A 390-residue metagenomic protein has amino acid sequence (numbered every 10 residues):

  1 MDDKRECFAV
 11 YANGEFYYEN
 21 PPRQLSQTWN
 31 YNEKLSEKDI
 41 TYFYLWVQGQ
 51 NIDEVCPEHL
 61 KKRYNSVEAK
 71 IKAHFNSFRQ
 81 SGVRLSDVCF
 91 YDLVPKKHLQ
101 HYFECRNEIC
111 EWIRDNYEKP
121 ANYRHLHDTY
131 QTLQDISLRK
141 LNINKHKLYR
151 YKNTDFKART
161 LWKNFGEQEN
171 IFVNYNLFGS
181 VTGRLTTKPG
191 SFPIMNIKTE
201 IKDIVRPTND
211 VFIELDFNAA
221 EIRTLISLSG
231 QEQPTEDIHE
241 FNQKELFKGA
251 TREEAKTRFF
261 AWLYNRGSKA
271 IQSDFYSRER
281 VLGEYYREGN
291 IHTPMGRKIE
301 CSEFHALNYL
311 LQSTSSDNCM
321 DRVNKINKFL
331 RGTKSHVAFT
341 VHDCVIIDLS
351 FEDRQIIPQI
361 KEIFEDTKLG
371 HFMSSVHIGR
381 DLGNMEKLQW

Functional and structural regions predicted by a protein language model:
D2-H127, G190-A306: Helical catalytic core of nucleic-acid polymerases
Y117-I171: Duplex nucleic acid-engaging cores and interfaces of nucleic-acid transaction enzymes
N170-S191: N- or domain-start disorder-to-order transition segments that initiate the globular core
L177, K202-R206, V337-F339: Replace "in large, NTP-powered and nucleic-acid-processing enzymes" with "in large, NTP-powered factors and other
E214-F217, F259, H336-S350: Catalytic palm active-site di-aspartate
S302-R322: Short glycine-/aliphatic-rich beta-strand segments at the starts of folded cytosolic domains
N318-V341: Active-site palm subdomain of RNA-directed nucleic acid polymerases
F351-W390: Polymerase palm active-site segment centered on the conserved acidic dipeptide of motif C
